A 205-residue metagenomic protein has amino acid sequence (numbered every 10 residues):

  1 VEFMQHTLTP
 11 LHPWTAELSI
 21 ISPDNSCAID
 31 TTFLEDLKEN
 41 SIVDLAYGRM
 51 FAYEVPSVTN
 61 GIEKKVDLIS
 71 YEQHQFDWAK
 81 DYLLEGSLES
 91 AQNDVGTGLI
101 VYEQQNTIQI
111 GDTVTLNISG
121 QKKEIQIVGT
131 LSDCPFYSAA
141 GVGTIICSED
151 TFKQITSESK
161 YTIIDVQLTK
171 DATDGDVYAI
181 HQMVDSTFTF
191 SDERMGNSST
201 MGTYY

Functional and structural regions predicted by a protein language model:
E2-Y204: Basic-flanked hydrophobic alpha-helices used for secretion and membrane insertion
